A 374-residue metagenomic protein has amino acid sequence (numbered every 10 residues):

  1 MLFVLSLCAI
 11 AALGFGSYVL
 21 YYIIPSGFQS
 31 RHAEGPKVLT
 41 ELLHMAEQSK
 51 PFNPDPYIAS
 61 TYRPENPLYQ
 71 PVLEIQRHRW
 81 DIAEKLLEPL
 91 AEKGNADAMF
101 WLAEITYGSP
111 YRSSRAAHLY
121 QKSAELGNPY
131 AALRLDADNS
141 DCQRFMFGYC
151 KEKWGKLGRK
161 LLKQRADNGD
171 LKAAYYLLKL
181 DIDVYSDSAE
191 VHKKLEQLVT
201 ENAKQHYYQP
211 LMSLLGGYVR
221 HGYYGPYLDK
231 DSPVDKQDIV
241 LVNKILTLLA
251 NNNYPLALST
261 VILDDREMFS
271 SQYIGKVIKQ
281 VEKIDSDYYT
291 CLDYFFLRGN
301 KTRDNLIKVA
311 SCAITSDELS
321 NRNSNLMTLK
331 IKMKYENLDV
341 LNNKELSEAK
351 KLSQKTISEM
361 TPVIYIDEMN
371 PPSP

Functional and structural regions predicted by a protein language model:
M1-A12: N-terminal Sec-pathway targeting helices
A12-K85, K93, D97, M369 (+1 more regions): N-terminal leader/linker segments that initiate helical-solenoid repeat arrays
S60-P67, H78-R79, E92-A96, T106-S109 (+13 more regions): Short helix-capping/linker turns of helical repeat alpha-solenoids
A83, M99, A116, A132 (+6 more regions): Solenoid-repeat scaffolds in large eukaryotic assemblies
L86-L87, S113-S123, C150-R165, A189-N202 (+4 more regions): Alpha-helical repeat scaffolds
Y111, T302-N305, V340-N343: Structural helix-adjacent loops and short alpha-helical linkers that scaffold large soluble proteins
N323-P374: Terminal, low-structured helical/coil segments at or just beyond the last alpha-helical repeat
